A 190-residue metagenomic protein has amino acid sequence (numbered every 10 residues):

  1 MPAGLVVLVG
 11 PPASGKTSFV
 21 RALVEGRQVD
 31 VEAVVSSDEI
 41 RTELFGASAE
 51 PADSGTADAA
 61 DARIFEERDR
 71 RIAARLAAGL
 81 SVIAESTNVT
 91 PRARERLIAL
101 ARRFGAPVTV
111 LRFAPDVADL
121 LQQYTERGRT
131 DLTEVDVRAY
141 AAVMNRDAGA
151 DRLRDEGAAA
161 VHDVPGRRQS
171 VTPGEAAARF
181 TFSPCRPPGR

Functional and structural regions predicted by a protein language model:
M1-V9, S14, A22-V29, A33 (+1 more regions): Conserved GTP-binding G-domain of TRAFAC-class P-loop NTPases and closely related GTPase folds
T17-L80, D119-Q122, E126: Conserved substrate/cofactor phosphate-moiety recognition/catalytic segment in nucleotide-dependent phosphotransferases
E39-R41, V89, A114-D119, R168-S170: Conserved nucleotide-binding/hydrolysis micro-motifs of P-loop NTPases
S54, D58-A62, T87, T130 (+1 more regions): Flexible, glycine- and charge-enriched loops at secondary-structure boundaries
D58-V108: Glycine-rich phosphate-binding loop used to anchor ATP phosphates in small-molecule kinases, encompassing both
A78-G79, F104-T109, A150, D155-A160: Short glycine-/polar-rich loops that comprise or flank the Walker A/P-loop and associated switch/sensor motifs
F104-Q123: Conserved phosphate-donor/acceptor-positioning beta-strand/loop module used by diverse small-molecule
